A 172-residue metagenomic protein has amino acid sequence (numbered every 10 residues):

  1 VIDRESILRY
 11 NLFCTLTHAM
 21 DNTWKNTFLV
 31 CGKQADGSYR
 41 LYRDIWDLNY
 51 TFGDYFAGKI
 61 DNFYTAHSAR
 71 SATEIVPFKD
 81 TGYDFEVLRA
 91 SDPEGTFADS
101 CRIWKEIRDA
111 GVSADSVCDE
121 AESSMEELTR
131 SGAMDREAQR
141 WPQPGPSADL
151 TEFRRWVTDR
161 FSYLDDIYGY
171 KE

Functional and structural regions predicted by a protein language model:
V1-W24, V30-K33, G37-E172: Middle-to-C-terminal accessory/interaction subdomains
